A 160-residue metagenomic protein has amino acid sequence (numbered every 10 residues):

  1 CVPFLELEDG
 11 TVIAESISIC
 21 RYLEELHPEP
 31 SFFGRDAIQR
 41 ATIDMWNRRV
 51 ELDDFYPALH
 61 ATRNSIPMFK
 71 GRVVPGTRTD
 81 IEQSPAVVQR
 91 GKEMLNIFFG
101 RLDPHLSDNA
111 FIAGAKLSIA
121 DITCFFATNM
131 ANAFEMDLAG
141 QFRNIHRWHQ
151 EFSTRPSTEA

Functional and structural regions predicted by a protein language model:
C1-P85, Q89: GST-like domain detector, emphasizing the conserved glutathione-binding G-site in the N-terminal thioredoxin-like
L52-T154: GST-like fold's C-terminal all-alpha helical module
